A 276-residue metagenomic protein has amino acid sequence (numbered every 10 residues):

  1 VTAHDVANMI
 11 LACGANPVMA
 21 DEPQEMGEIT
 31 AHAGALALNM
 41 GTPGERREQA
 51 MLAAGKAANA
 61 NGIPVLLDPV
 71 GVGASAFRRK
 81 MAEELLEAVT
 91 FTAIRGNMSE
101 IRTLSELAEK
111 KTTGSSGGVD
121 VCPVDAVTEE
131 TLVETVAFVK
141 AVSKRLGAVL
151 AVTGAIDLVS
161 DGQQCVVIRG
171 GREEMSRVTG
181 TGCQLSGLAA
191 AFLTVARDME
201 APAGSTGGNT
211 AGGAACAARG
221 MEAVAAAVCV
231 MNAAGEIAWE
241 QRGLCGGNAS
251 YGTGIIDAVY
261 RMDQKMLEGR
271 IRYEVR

Functional and structural regions predicted by a protein language model:
M9-N61, L67: Active-site cofactor/substrate anionic-group-binding motifs, chiefly glycine- and Lys/Arg-rich phosphate-binding loops
P43-R46, G71-S75, L158, M175: Short, small-residue-enriched loops and turns at beta-alpha junctions that line or gate enzyme active sites
R47-G96: Glycine/small-residue-rich loop that forms an oxyanion/phosphate-binding "nest" at active or ligand-binding sites
R78-V167, G171-E174: Conserved phosphate/ATP/ADP-binding segment of small-molecule kinases
T103, T179-E200, G213-A214, R219-C229: Short, small-residue alpha-helix embedded
E106-D125, V195-R219: Intrinsically disordered, low-complexity terminal tails and inter-domain linkers enriched for S/T/G/P/D/E
V139, S143, A217-A233, I255-I256: Short, well-structured alpha-helical segments that form the helix of a local strand-helix-strand
N232-R276: Charged C-terminal helix
